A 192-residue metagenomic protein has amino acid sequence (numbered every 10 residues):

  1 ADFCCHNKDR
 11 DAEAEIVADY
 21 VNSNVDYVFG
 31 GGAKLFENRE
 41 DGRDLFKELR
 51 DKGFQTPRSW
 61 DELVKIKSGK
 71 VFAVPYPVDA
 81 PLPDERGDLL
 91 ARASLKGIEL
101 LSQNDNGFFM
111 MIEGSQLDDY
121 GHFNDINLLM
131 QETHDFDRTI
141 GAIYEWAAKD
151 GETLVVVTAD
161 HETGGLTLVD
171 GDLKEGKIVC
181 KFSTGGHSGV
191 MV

Functional and structural regions predicted by a protein language model:
A1: Mobile, glycine-rich extracellular loop/lid and propeptide segments that shape or gate substrate/ligand access
C4-V192: A post-motif C-terminal structural segment
